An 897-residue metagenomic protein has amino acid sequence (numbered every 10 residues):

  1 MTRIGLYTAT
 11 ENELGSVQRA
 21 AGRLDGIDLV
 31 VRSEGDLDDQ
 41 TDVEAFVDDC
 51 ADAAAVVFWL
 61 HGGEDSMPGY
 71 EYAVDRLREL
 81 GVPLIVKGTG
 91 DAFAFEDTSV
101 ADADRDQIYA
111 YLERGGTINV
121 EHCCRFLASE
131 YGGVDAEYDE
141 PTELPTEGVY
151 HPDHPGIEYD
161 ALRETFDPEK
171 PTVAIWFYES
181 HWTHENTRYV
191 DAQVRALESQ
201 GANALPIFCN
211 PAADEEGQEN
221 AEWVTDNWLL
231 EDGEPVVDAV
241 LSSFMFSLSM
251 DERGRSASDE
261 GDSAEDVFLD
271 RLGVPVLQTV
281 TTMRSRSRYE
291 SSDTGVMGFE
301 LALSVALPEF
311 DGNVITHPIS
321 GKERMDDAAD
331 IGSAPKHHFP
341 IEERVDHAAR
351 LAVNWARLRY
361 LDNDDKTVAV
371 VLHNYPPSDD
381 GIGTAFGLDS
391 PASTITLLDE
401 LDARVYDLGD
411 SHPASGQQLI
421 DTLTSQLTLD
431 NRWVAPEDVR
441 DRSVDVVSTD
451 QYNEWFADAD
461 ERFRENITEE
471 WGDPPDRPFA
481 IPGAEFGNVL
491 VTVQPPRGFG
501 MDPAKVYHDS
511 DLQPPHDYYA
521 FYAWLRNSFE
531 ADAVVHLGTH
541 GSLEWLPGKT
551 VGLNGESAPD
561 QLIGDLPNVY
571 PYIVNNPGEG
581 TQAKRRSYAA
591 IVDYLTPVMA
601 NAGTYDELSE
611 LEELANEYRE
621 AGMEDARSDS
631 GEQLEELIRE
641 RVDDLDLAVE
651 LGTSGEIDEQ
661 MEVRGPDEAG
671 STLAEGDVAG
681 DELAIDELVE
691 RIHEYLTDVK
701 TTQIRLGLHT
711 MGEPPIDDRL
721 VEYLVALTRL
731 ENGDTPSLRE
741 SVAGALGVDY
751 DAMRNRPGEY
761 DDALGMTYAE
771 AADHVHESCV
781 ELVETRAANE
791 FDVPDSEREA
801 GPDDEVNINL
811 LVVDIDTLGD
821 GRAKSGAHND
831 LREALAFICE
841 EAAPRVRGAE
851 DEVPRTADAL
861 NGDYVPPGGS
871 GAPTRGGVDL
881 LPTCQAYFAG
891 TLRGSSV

Functional and structural regions predicted by a protein language model:
M1-V897: Ligand/cofactor-recognition surfaces for anionic moieties
